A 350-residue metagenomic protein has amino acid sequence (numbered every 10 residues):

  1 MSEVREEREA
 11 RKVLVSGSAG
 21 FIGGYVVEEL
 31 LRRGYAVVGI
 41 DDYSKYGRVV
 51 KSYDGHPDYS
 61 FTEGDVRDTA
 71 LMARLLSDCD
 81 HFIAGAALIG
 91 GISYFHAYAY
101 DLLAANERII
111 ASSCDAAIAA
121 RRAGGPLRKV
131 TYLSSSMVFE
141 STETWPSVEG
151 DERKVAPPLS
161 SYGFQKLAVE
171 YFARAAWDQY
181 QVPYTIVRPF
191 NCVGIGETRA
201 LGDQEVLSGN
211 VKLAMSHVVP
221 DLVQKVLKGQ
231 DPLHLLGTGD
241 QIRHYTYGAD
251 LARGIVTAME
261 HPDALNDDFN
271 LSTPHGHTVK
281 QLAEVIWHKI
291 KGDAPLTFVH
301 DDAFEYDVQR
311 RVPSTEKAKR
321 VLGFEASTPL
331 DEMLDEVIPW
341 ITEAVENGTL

Functional and structural regions predicted by a protein language model:
M1-G202, V279, F324, W340 (+1 more regions): N-terminal Rossmann-like NAD(P)+-binding domain of SDR-like oxidoreductases, especially those catalyzing
G24-R32, S112, V148, N191 (+2 more regions): C-terminal substrate-binding subdomain of Rossmann-fold SDR/epimerase-dehydratase oxidoreductases
G55, V211-M215, H275, A326: Residue-level signature of the cytosolic catalytic core of signaling kinases
L102, P157-Q165, P189, L207-V211 (+2 more regions): The catalytic Tyr-centered alpha-helix of NAD(P)H-dependent dehydrogenases
L103-E107, S216, S327, D331: Non-membrane alpha-helical structural segments and their capping/turn regions in soluble enzymes
A168, F172-A176, V218, L222 (+2 more regions): Hydrophobic alpha-helix immediately C-terminal to the catalytic Tyr-X-X-X-Lys motif of short-chain
E197, V211-K212, D307: Acidic pyrophosphate-coordinating catalytic loop
